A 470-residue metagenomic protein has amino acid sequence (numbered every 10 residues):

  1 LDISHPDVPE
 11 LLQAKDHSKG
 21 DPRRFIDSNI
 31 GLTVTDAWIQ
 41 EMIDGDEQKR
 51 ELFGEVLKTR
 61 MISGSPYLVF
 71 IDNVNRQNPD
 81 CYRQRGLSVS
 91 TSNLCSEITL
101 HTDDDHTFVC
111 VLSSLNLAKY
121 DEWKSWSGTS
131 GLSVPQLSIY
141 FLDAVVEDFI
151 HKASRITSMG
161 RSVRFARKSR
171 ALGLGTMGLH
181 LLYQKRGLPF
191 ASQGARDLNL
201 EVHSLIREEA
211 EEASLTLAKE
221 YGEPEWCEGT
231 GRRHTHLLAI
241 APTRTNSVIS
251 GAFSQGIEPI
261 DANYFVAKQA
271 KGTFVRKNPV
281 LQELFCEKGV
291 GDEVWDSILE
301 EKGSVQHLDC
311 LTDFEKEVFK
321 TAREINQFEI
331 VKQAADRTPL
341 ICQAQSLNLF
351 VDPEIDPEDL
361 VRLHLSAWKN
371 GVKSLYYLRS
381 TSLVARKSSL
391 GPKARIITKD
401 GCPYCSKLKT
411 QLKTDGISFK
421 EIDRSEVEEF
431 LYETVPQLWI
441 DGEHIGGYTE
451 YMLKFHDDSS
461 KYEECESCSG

Functional and structural regions predicted by a protein language model:
L1-S88, T176-P224, A344: Conserved, charged catalytic cores of large soluble enzymes
R60-A166, T176-R186, F253-V280, L284 (+1 more regions): Function-dense linear segments that define catalytic or interfacial modules in macromolecule-processing proteins
G64, P392-K420: Local sequence-structure signature of Cys/Sec-based thiol-disulfide redox active-site neighborhoods
C95-H101, V146-I150, L238-S389: Catalytic alpha/beta core of large soluble enzyme barrels
V134-V163, R167, R186-T243, D313-K316: Internal maturation/activation junctions in enzymes
K420-T434: Thioredoxin-like thiol-disulfide oxidoreductase module
I440-S459: Non-catalytic, surface beta->alpha helical segment in thiol-disulfide oxidoreductase systems
S460-G470: Short acidic, low-complexity intrinsically disordered linear motifs used for protein-protein interactions
